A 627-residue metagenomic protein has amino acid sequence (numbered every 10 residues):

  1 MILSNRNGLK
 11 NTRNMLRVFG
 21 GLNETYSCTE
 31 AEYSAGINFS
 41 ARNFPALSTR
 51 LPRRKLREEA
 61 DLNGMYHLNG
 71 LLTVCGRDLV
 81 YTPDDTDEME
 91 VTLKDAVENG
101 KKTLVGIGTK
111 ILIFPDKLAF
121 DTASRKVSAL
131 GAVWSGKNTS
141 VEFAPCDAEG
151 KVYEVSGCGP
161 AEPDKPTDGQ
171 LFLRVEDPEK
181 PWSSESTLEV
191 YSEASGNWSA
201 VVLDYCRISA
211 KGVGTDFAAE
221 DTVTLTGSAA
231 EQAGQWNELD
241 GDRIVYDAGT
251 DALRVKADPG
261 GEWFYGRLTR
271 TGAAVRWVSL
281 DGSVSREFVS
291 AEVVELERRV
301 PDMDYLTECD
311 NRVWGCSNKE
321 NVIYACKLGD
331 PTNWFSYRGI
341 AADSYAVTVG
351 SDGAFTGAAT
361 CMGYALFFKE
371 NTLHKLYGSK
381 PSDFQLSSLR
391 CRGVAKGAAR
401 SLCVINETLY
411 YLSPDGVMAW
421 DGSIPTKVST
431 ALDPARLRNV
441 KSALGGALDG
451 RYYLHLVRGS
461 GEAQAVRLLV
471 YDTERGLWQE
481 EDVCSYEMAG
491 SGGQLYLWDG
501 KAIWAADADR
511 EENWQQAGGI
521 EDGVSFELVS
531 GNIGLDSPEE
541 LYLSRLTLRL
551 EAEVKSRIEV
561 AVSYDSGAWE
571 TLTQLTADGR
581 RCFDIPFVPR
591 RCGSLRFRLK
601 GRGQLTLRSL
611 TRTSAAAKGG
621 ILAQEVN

Functional and structural regions predicted by a protein language model:
M1-E88, E142-G150, R298-K375, L456-V470: N-terminal beta-propeller domains
I2-G70, V394-G397, E407-T408, D415 (+1 more regions): Beta-sheet repeat architectures centered on beta-propellers
S4-G8, G131, S192-D221, T226-V300: Small/polar beta-strand repeat architecture
F39-E59, L79-N99, D121-E154, A194-D204 (+7 more regions): Trp- and S/T/G-rich repeat-edge/linker motifs of beta-rich repeat architectures
K55-N69, G100-I107, D164, E297-C309 (+4 more regions): Structural signature of eukaryotic scaffold interfaces centered on beta-propeller domains
L71-T73, T109-I113, P163-V190, E220-T226 (+6 more regions): Short hydrophobic/aromatic-rich beta-strand motifs
C75-G76, I107, F114-D116, S184 (+12 more regions): Short loop/turn segments that connect beta-strands within the blades of beta-propeller domains, predominantly WD40
D78-Y81, K117-V133, Q170-L203, G234-N237 (+4 more regions): Short, surface-exposed terminal/edge motifs of secreted or surface/virion proteins that either
